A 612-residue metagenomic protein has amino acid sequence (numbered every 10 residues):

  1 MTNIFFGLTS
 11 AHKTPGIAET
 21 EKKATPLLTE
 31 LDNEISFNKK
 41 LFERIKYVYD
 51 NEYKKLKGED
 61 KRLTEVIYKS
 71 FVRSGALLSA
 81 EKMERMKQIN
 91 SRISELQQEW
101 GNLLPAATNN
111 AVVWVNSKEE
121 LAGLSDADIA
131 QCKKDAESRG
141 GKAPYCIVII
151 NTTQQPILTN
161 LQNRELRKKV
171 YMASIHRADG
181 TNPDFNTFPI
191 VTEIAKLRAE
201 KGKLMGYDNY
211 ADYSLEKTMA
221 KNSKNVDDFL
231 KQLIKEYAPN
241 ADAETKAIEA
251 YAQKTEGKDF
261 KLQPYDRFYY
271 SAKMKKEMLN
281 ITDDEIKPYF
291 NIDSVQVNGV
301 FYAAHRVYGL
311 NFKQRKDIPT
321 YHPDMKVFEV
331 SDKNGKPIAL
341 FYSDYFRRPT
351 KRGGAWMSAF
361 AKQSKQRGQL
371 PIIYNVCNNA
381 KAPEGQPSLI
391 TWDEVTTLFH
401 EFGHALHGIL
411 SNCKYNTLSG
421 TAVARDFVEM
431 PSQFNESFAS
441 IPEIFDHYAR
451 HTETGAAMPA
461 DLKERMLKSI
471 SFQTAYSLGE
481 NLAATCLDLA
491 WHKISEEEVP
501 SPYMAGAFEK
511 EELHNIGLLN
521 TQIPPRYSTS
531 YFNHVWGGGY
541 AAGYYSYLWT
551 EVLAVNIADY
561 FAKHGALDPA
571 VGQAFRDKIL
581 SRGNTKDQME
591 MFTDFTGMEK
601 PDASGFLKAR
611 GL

Functional and structural regions predicted by a protein language model:
M1-C132: N-terminal helix-rich structural modules
M1-F6, S36-R73, T192-A211, K217-T218 (+3 more regions): Core structural elements
L63, E95, N102, A107-V148 (+7 more regions): Active-site-proximal, well-structured secondary-structure segments within enzyme catalytic domains
S74, S138-R139, P144-E200, P525-G543 (+1 more regions): Non-catalytic accessory/interaction domains
Y207-D208, G403-Y415: Catalytic Zn2+-binding segment of zinc metalloproteases
A380-F399: Short pre-active-site segment immediately N-terminal to the catalytic Zn-binding motif
D393-G408, S432, E551: Active-site recognition of the HExxH zinc-binding catalytic motif
F399, A475-I494, N515-T521, P525 (+2 more regions): C-terminal substrate/ligand-recognition segments
